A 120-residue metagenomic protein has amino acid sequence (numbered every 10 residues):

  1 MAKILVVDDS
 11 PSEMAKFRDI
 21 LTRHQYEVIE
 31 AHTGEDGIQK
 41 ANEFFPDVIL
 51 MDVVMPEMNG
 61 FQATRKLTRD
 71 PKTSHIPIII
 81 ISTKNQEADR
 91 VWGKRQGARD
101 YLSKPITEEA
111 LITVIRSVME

Functional and structural regions predicted by a protein language model:
A15-R23: Charged docking surfaces used in two-component/phosphorelay signaling
Q25-H32, K40, L102: Short hydrophobic/Thr-rich beta-strand motif most characteristic of the beta2 strand and flanking loop of CheY-like
F44-L50: Active-site beta3 strand of CheY-like receiver
M55: Receiver (REC) domain active-site loop signature in two-component systems and cognate sites in sensor histidine kinases
I106-I115: C-terminal output helix
